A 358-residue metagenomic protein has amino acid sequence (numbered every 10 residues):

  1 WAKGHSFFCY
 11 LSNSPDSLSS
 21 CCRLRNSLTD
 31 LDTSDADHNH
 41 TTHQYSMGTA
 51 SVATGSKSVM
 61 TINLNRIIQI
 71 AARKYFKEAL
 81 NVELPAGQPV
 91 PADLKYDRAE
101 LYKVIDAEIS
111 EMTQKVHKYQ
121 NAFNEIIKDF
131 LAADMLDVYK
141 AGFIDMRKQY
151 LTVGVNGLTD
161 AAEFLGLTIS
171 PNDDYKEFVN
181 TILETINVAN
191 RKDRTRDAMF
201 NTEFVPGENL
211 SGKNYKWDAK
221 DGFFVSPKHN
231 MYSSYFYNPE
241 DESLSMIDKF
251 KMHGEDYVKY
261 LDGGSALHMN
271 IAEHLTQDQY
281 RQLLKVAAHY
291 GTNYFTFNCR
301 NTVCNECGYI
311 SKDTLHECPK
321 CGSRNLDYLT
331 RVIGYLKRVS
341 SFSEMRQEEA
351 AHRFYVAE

Functional and structural regions predicted by a protein language model:
W1-R147, T168, N172-Y328: Conserved catalytic cores of very large enzyme subunits
A53-V59, D145-A162, R324-S341: Conserved phosphate/anionic-ligand binding catalytic regions in large, soluble enzymes, centered on
L315-E358: Long insertion/accessory domains within large nucleic-acid-processing enzymes
